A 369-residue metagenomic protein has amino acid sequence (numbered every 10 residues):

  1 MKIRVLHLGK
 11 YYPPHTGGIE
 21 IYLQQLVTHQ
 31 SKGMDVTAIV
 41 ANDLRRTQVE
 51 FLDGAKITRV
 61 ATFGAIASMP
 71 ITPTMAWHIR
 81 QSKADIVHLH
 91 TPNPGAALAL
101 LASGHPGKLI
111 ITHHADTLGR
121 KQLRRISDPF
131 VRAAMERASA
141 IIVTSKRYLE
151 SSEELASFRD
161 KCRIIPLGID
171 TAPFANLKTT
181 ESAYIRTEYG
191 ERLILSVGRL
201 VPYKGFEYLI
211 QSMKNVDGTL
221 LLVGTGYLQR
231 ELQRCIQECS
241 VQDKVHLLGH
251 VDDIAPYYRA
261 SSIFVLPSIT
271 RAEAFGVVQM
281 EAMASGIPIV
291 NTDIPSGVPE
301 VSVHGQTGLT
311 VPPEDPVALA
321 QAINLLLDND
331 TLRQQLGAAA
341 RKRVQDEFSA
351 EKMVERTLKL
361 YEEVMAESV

Functional and structural regions predicted by a protein language model:
H7-T16, I21-A67: N-terminal strand-loop element at the rim of the active site of nucleotide-sugar-dependent glycosyltransferases
I21, R192-N215, Y227-Q233, V317-A318 (+1 more regions): A conserved mid-protein helix/loop that constitutes part of the nucleotide-sugar donor-binding site
P73-M75, I86-P106, L118: An aromatic- and histidine-rich active-site surface loop
V131-T179: Donor nucleotide-sugar binding/catalytic pocket of nucleotide-sugar-dependent glycosyltransferases
L228-E231, Q242-V251, Y257, L309-T310: Active-site donor-binding acidic/aromatic loop of nucleotide-activated sugar and phosphosugar transferases involved
R259-A274, I287: Acidic donor-binding loop of glycosyltransferase active sites
P288-T292, S302: Short hydrophobic beta-strand element within catalytic cores of glycosyltransferases and related nucleotide-activated
V303-G305, L309-P316, L325-T331: Conserved acidic donor-binding segment of nucleotide-sugar-dependent glycosyltransferases
